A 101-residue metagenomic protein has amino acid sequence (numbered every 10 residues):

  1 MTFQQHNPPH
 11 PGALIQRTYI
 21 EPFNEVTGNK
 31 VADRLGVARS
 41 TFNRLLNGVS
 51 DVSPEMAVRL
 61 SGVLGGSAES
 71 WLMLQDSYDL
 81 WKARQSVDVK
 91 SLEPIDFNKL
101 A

Functional and structural regions predicted by a protein language model:
M1-N29, E69, M73: A short, Lys/Arg-rich alpha-helix, primarily the initiator
L14, T41, M56-R59: A general alpha-helix detector
N24-E25, D51, G65: Alpha-helix boundary/capping and short turn/kink residues
E25-R44: Short alpha-helical DNA-recognition segment
V49, L64, Q75-Y78: The DNA-recognition helices of helix-turn-helix-type DNA-binding domains
V49-G62: Short, basic-rich loop-to-helix N-cap that marks the start of a DNA-contacting helix
L72-A101: Short, charged recognition helix plus adjacent turn of helix-turn-helix-like nucleic-acid-binding domains
